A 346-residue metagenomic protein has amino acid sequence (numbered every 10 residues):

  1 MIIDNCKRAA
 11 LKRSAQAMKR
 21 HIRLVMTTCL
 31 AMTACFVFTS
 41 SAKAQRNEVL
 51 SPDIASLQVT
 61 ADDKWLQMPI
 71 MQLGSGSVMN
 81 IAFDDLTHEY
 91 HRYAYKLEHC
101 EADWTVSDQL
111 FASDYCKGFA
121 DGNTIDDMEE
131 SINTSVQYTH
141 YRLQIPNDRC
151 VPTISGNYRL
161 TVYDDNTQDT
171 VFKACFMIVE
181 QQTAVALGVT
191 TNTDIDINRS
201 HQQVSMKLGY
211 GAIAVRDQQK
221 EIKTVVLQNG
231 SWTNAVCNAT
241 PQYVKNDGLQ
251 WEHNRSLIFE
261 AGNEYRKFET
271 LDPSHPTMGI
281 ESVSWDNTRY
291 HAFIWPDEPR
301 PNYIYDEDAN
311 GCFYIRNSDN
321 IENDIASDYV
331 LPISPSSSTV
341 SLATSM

Functional and structural regions predicted by a protein language model:
M1-R46: Bacterial Sec-dependent N-terminal signal peptides
E48-V49, I178-H201: Low-complexity, Pro/Ser/Thr- and charge-rich linker/hinge segments at domain boundaries
S56-E101, I197-Y210, N323-T344: Contiguous beta-strand segments within globular domains
E89-F119, R216-A239, T344-M346: Extended low-complexity, serine/threonine- and proline-enriched intrinsically disordered segments
K117-Y138: Extended, solvent-exposed segments with strong compositional bias
Q137-D148, S155, L160-V162: Ligand-binding face of N-terminal immunoglobulin V-set domains in extracellular IgSF glycoproteins
I154-D165, K223-Q228, E269-D272: Internal, hydrophobic beta-strand segments that form the core of beta-sheet-rich folds
G262-E322: Catalytic cores of secreted or luminal carbohydrate-active enzymes
